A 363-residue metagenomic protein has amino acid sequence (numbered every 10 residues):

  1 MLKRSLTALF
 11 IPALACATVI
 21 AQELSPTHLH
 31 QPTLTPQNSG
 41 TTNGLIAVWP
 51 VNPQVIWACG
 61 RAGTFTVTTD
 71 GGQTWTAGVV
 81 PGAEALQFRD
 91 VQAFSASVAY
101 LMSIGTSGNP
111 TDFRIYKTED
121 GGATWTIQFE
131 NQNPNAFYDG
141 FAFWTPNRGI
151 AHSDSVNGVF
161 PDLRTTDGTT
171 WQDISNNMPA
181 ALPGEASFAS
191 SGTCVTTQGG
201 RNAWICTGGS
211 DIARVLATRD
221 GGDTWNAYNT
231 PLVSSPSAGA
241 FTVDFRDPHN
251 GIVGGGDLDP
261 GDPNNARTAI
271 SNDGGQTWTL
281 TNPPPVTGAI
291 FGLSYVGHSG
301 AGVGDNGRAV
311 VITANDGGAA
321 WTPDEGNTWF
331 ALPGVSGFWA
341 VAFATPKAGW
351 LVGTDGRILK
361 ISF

Functional and structural regions predicted by a protein language model:
M1, A21-Q22: Initiator methionine at the very start of the polypeptide chain
M1-L9: Bacterial N-terminal signal peptides that target proteins for export
A8-A17: Bacterial N-terminal signal peptides
Q22-F363: Residue-level hotspots at or immediately adjacent to binding/recognition sites across diverse folds
